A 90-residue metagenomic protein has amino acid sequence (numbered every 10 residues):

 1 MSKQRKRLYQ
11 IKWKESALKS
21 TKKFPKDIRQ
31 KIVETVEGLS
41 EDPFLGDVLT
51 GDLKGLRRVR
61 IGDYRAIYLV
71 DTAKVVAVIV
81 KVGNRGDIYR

Functional and structural regions predicted by a protein language model:
M1-K12, S16-Q30, G38, I61 (+1 more regions): Enriched for short, Lys/Arg-rich terminal
V36-V59: A short, surface-exposed loop/turn module that caps and links secondary-structure elements
